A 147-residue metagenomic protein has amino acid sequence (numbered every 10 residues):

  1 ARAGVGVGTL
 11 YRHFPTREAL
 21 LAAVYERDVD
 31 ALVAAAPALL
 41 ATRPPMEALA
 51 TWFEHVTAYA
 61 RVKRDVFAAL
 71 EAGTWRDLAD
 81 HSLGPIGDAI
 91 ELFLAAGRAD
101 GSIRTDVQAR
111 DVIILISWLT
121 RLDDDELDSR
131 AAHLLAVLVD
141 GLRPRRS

Functional and structural regions predicted by a protein language model:
A1-A19: Helix-turn-helix
R2, A19-A38, E47, T51-A58 (+3 more regions): Alpha-helical structural segments
A19, T51, T57-L92, S117-D125: Short secondary-structure transition hinges
V24-Y25, R43, R64, L70-E71 (+1 more regions): Short, flexible helix/strand-to-coil boundary loops that buttress conserved ligand/catalytic motifs in alpha/beta
A31-L39, L115, L119-L122: Solvent-exposed, amphipathic alpha-helical segments
A41, P45, L78, S82 (+1 more regions): Conserved acidic
D88-D106, L115-W118, D125-S147: C-terminal peripheral helix-coil segments that are non-catalytic and often amphipathic
R110-D111: Short coil-to-helix segment of the ABC ATPase nucleotide-binding domain corresponding to the Q-loop/switch region
